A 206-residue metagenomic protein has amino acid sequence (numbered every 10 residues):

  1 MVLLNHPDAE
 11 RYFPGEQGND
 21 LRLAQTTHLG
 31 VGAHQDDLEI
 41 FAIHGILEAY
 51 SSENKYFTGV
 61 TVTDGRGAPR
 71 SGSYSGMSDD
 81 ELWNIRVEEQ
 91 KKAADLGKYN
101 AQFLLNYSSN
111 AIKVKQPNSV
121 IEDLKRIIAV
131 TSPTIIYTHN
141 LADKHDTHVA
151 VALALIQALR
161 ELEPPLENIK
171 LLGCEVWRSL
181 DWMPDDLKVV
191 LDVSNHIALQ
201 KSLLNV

Functional and structural regions predicted by a protein language model:
M1-L29, N110-V206: Metal-dependent de-N-acetylase/amidase catalytic core
M1-V130, E161-P164: Active-site rim/loop-helix segments in enzyme catalytic domains that contact anionic ligands
